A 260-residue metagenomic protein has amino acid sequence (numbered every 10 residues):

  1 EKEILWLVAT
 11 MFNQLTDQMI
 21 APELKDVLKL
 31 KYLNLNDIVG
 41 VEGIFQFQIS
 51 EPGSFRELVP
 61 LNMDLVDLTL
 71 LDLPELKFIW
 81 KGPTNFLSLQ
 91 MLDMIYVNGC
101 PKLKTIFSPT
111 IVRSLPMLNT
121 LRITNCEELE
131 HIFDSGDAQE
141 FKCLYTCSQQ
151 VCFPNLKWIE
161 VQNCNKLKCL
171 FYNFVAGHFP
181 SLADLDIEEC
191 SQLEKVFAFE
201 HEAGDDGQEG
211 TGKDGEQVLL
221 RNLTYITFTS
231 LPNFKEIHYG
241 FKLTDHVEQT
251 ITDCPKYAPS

Functional and structural regions predicted by a protein language model:
E1-S260: Cross-kingdom leucine-rich repeat
